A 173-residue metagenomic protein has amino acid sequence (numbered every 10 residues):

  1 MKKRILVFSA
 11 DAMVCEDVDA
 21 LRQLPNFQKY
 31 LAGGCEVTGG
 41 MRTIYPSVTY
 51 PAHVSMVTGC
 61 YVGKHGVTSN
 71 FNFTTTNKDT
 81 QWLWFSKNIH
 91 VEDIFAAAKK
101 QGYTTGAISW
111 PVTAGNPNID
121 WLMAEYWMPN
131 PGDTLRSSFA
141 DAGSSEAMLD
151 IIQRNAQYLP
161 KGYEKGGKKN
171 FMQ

Functional and structural regions predicted by a protein language model:
M1-I5, G33-C35, Q101-G106: Loop/turn elements at helix/coil->beta-strand transitions in domains of secreted/extracellular proteins
K2-E16, K29-Y30, M56, A98 (+1 more regions): Beta-strand elements within well-structured catalytic alpha/beta cores of enzymes that handle phosphate/sulfate esters
K3-R4, L24-P25, P51, I89-A96: A structural signal for well-ordered alpha-helical segments within the folded catalytic domains of diverse enzymes
A10-A12, V37-G40, Y50-A52, F71-L83: Glycine-/proline-rich flexible loop or hinge segments
D17-V18, F85: Residue-level marker of alpha-helix boundaries and capping positions
V18-Y61, G106: Short, structured active-site-proximal loop/turn typified by the sulfatase FGly-forming signature C/S-X-P-X-R
Y61-Q173: His/Asp/Glu-rich, glycine-adjacent segments that coordinate divalent cations and/or stabilize oxyanion chemistry on
